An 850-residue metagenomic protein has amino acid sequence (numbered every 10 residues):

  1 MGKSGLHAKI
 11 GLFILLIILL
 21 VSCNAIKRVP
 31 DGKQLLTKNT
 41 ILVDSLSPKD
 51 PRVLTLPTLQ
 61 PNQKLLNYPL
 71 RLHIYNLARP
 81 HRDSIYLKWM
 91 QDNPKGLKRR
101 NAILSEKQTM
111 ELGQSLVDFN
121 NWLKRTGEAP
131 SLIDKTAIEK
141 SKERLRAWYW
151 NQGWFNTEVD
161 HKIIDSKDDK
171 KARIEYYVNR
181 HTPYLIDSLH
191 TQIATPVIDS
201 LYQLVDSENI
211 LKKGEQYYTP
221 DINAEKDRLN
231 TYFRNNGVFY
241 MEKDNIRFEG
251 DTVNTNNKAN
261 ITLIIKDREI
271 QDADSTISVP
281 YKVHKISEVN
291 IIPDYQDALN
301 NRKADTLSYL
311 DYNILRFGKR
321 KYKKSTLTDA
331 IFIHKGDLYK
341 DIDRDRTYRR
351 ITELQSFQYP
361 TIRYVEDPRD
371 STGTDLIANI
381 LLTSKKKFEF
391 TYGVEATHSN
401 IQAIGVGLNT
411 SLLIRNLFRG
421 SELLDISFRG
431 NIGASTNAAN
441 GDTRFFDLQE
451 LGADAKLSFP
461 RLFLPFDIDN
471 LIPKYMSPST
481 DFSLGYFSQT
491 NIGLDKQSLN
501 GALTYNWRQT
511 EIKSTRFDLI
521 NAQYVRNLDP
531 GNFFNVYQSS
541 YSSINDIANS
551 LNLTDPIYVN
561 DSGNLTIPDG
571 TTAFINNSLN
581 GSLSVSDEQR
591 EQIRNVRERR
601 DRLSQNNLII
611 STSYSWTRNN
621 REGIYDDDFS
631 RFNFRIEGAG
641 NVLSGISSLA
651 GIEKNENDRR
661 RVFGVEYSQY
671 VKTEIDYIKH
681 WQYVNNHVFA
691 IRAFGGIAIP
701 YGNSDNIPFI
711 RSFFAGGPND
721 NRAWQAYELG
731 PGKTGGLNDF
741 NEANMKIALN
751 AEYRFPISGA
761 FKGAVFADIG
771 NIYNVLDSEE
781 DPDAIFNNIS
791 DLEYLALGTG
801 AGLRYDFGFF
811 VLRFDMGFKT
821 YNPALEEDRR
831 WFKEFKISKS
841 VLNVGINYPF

Functional and structural regions predicted by a protein language model:
G2, N24-E395, R429, A434 (+1 more regions): Periplasmic polypeptide-binding modules associated with outer-membrane biogenesis and secretion
G2-G11: Bacterial N-terminal signal peptides that target proteins for export
L19-S22: C-terminal motif of bacterial Sec signal peptides marking the signal peptidase cleavage site
W154, V238, K387, R419-S421 (+7 more regions): Strand-connecting loop/turn motifs
L201, R320-K321, K340-Y625, N633 (+3 more regions): Gram-negative/organellar outer-membrane beta-barrel architecture
Y392, L424-F428, F482-L484, F632-I636 (+5 more regions): Membrane-embedded beta-strand positions of outer-membrane beta-barrel proteins
T397-I401, D518-F755, V765-D783, N788: C-terminal outer-membrane beta-barrel translocator/porin domains of Gram-negative envelope proteins and their
A715-P718, A723, E779-F850: C-terminal beta-signal and terminal closure region of outer-membrane beta-barrel proteins
